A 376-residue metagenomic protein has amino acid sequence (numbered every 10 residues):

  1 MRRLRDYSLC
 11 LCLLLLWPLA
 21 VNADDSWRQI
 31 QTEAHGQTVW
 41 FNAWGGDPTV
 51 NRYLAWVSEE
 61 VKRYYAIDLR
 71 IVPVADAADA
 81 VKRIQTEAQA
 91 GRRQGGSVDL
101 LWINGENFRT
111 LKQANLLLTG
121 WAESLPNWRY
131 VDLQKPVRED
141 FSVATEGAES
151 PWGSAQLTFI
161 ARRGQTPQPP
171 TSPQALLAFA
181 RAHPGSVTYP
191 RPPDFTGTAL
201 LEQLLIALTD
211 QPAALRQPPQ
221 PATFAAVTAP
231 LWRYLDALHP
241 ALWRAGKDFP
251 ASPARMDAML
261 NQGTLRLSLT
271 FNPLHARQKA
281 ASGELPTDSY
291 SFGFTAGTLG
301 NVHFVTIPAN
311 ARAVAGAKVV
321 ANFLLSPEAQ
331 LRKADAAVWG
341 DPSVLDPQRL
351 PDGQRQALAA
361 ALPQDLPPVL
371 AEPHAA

Functional and structural regions predicted by a protein language model:
M1-L9: Bacterial N-terminal signal peptides that target proteins for export
S8-P18: Bacterial N-terminal signal peptides
L19-A23: Sec/Tat signal peptide C-region and signal peptidase I cleavage site
W27-H35, N42, D47-D68, F159: Short, polar/charged alpha-helical segment
W44-W56, V72-D79, Q94, V98-A254: Extracytoplasmic ligand-binding site segments that recognize negatively charged/polar headgroups
I84-R93: Short, well-structured alpha-helical segments in soluble
W243-P308, R349-L350: Extracytoplasmic/periplasmic substrate-binding proteins
T298-L299, H303-E372: Mature extracytoplasmic/periplasmic domains
